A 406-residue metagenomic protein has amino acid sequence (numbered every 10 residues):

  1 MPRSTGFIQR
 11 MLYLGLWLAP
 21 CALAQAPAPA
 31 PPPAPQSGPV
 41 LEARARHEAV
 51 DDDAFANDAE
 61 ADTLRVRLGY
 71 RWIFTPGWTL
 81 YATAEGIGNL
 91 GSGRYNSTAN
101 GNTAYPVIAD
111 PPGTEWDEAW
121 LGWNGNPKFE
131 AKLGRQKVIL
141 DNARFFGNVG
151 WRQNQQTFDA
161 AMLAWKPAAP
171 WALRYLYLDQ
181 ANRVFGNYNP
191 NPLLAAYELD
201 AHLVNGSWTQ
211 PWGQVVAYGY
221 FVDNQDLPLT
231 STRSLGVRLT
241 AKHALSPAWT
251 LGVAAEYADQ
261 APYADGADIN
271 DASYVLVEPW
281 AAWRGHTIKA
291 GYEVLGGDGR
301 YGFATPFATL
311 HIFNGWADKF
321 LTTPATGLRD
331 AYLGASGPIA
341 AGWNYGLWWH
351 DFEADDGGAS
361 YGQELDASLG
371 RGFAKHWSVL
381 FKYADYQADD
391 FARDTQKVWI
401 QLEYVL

Functional and structural regions predicted by a protein language model:
M1-P33: Cleavable N-terminal export/targeting peptides
A24-V138, A161-P167, R238-V253, A258-P262 (+3 more regions): Beta-barrel outer-membrane channel/assembly domains of diderm bacteria
R44-E48, W120, Y175, H202 (+5 more regions): Aromatic/pi-system hotspot detector in well-structured domains
T83, N89-G91, P106-V107, Y263-Y274 (+2 more regions): C-terminal outer-membrane beta-barrel translocator/porin domains of Gram-negative envelope proteins and their
G93-E118, N126-P228, R233-V237, R300-G334 (+1 more regions): Surface-exposed coil loops of outer-membrane beta-barrel proteins
N154-Q155, A196-E198, Q225-S231, A261-I269 (+3 more regions): Solvent-exposed loop/turn segments connecting transmembrane beta-strands in outer-membrane beta-barrel proteins
Q210, F221-L295: Long, internal scaffold/assembly segments composed of regular secondary structure
